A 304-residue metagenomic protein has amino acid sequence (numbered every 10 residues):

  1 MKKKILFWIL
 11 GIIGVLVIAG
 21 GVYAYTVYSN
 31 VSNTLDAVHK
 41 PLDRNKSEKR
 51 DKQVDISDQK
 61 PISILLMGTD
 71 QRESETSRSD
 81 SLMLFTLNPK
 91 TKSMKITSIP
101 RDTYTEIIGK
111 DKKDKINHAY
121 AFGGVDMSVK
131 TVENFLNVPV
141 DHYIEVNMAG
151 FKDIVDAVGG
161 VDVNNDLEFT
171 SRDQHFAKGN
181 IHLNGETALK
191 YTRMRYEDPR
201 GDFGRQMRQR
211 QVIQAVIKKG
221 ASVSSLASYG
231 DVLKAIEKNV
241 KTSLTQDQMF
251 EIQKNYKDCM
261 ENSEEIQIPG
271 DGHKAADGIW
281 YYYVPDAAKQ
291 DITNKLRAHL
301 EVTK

Functional and structural regions predicted by a protein language model:
I5-T91, E251, A287, I292: Entry/capping segment at the start of metal-dependent catalytic domains with acidic active-site entry clusters
S47-V54, K60, T103, K112 (+1 more regions): C-terminal solvent-exposed extensions
Q59-I62, S77-L82, T91-I99, D111 (+8 more regions): Extracytoplasmic
D70-S74, D114-F122, N137-H142, Y196-F203 (+3 more regions): Second-shell loop/turn segments in exported
T86-P89, Y104, I108, A121 (+10 more regions): Sec-exported extracytoplasmic/periplasmic mature domains
K112, G124-V132, N147-I154, A188 (+8 more regions): Stable alpha-helical elements in mature extracytoplasmic
N117-Q174: Amphipathic, coiled-coil-like alpha-helical scaffolding segments used for oligomerization/assembly
D156-A227, D231: Flexible, polar/acidic helix-loop-strand segments at domain edges
